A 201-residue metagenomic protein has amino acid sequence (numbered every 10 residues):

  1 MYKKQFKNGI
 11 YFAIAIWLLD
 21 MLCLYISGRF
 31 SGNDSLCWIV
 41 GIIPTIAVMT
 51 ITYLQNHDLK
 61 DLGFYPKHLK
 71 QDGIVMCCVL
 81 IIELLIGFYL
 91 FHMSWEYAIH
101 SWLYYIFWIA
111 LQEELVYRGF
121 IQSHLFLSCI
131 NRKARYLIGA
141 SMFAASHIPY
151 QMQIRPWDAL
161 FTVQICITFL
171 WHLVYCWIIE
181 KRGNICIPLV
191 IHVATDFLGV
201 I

Functional and structural regions predicted by a protein language model:
M1-H57, G87, M152-Q153, A159 (+2 more regions): N-terminal, membrane-interfacial amphipathic/helix-forming hydrophobic leader that caps and precedes the first
K3-K7, K60, K67-K70, K133 (+1 more regions): Context-gated lysine
G9-M21, G41-I46, M76-L84, I106 (+7 more regions): Alpha-helical transmembrane spans of integral membrane proteins, capturing the lipid-embedded, hydrophobic core of TM
Y25-V40, M49-L115, L127, A159-L160 (+1 more regions): Juxtamembrane helix-loop-helix connectors linking adjacent transmembrane helices in multi-pass membrane enzymes
S94-I201: Transmembrane helix-loop-helix hairpins at the membrane interface of multi-pass integral membrane proteins
